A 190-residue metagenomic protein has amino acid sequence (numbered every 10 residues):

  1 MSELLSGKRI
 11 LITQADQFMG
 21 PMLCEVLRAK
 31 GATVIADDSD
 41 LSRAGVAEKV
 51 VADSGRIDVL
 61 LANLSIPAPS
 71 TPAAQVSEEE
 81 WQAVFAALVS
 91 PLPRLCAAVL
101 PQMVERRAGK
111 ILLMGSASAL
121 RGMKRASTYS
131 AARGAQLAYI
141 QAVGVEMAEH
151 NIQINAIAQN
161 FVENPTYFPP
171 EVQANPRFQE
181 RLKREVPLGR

Functional and structural regions predicted by a protein language model:
S2-I35: Canonical Rossmann dinucleotide-binding motif of NAD(H)/NADP(H)-dependent dehydrogenases/reductases, specifically
T71-A73, S77-F85, F168, F178 (+1 more regions): Substrate-binding pocket helix/loop in short-chain dehydrogenase/reductase
A74, R121-S127, E149-H150, G189: Active-site loop immediately N-terminal to the catalytic Tyr-X3-Lys motif of short-chain dehydrogenase/reductase
C96, A132: Active-site helix of classical SDR
P101, V145-E146: Alpha-helical segment proximal to the catalytic Tyr-Lys
S116: Residue(s) in the substrate-gating loop at a strand-loop-helix junction that position the organic substrate next
E149, Q159-E185: A glycine/serine/threonine-rich, flexible loop-to-helix segment that serves as the NAD(P) cofactor-binding "lid"
